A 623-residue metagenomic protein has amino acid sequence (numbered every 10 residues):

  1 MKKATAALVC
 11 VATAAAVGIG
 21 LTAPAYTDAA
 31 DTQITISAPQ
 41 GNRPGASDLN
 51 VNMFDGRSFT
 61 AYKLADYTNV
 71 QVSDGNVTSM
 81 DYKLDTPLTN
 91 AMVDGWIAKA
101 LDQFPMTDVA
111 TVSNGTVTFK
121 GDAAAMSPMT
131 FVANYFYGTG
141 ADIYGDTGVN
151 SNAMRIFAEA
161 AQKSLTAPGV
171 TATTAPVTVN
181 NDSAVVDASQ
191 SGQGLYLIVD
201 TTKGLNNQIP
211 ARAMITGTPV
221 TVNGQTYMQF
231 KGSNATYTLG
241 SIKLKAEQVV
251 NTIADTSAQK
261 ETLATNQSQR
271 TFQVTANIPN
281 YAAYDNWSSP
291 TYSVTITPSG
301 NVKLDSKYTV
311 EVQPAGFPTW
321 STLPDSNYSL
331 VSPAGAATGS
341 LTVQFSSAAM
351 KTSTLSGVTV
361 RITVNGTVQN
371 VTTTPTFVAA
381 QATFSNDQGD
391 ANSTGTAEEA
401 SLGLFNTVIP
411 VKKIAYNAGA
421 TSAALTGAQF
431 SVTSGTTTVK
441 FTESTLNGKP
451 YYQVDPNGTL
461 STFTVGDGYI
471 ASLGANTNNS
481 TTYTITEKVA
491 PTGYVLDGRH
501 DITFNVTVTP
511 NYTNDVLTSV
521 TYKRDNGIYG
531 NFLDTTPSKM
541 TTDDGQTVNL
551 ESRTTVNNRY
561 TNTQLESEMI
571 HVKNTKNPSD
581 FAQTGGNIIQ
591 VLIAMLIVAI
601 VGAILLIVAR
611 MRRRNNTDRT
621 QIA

Functional and structural regions predicted by a protein language model:
K2-A623: Solvent-exposed loop/turn and edge beta-strand elements of beta-rich ligand-binding domains
